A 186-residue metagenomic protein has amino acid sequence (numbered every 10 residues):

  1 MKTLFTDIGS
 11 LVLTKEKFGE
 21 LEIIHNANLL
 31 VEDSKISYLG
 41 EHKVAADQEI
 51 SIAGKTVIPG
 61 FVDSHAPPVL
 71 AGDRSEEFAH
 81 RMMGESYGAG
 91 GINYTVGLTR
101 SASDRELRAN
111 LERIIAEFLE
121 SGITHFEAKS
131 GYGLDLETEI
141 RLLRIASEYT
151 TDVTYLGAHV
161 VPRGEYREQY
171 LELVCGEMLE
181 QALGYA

Functional and structural regions predicted by a protein language model:
M1-K43: N-terminal metal-binding scaffold of metallo-dependent hydrolase/deaminase domains
T3-T6, V44-M83: Replace "His-x-His-based motif
I8, L29, S34, G54 (+4 more regions): Divalent metal-coordination and catalytic microenvironments
V62-S64, F126-A128, T151-G157: Hydrophobic faces of well-ordered beta-strands that scaffold small-molecule active sites in alpha/beta enzyme cores
P67, K129-G133, L156-P162: Active-site beta-loop-alpha junctions enriched in small/polar residues
R74-L107, V160-Q169: Active-site gating loops and adjacent loop-to-helix segments of metal-dependent hydrolytic enzymes
G122-I123, A186: A structural motif
T138-V153, Y166-A186: Histidine/acidic residue-rich metal-binding segments in metalloenzymes
